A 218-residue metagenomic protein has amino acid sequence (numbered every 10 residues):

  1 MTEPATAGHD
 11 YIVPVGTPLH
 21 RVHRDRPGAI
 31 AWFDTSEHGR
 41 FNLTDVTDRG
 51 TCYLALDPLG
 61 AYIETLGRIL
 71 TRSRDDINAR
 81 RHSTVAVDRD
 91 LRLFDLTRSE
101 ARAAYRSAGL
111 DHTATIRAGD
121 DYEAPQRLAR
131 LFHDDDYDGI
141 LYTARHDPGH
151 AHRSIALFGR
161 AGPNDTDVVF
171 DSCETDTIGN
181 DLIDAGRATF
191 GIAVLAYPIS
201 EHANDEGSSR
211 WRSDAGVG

Functional and structural regions predicted by a protein language model:
M1-S36, T71-G218: Active-site and NAD+-binding cores of ADP-ribose-processing enzymes
F41-S73: Extended catalytic/binding region for NAD+/ADP-ribose chemistry, centered on the ART fold
